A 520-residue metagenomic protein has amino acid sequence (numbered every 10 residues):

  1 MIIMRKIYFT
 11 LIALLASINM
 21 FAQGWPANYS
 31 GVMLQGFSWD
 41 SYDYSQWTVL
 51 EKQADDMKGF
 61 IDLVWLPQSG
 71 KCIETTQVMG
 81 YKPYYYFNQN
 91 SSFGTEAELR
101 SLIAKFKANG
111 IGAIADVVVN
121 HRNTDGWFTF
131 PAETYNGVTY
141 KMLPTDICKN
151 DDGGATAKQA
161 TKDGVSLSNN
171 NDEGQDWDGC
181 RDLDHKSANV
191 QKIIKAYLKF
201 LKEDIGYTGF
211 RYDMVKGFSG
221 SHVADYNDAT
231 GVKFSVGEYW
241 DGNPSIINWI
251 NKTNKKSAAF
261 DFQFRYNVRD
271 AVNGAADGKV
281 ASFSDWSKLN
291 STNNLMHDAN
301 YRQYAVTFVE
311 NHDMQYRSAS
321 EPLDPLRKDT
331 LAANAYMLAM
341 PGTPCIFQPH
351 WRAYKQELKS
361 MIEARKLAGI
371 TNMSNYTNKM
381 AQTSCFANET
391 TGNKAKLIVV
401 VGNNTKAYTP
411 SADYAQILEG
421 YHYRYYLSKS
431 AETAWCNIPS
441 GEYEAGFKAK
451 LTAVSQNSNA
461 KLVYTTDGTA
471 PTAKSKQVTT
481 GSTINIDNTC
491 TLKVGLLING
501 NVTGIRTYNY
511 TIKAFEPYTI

Functional and structural regions predicted by a protein language model:
M1-I7: Positively charged n-region of N-terminal signal peptides that target proteins for export
T10, M20-F21: Cleavable N-terminal signal peptides
Q23-W39, V49-K58, Q68-G70, E74-K82 (+4 more regions): Active-site-proximal helices and loops of the catalytic beta/alpha 8
Y29-G31, C72-A104, T134-D184: Aromatic- and acidic-residue-enriched carbohydrate-binding clefts of CAZyme catalytic domains
T95-P131, Y135: Substrate-binding cleft of carbohydrate-active enzyme catalytic domains
H185-Y197: Alpha-helical scaffold elements lining the catalytic groove of polysaccharide deacetylases
K429-I520: Short, compositionally stereotyped local motifs that mark structural "simplifiers"
